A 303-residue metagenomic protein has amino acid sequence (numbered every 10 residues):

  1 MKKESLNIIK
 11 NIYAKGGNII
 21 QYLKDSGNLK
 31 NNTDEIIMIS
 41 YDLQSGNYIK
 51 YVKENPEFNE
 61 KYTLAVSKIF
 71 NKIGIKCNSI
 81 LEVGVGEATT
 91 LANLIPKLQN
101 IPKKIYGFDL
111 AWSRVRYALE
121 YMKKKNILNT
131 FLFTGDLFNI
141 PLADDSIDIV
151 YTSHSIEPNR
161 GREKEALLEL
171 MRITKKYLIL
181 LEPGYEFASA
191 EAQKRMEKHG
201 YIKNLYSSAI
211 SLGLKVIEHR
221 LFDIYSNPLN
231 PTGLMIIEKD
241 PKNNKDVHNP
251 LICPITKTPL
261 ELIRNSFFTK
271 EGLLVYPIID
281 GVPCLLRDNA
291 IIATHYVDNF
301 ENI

Functional and structural regions predicted by a protein language model:
M1-D34, N249-I303: N-terminal auxiliary segments of SAM/dcSAM-dependent transferases
L43-K61: Class I SAM-dependent methyltransferase Rossmann-like catalytic core, especially the SAM/SAH-binding loop
E57-K76: Conserved alpha-helix/loop element of class I SAM-dependent methyltransferases that forms part of the SAM/SAH-binding
E87-F138: Class I SAM-dependent methyltransferase SAM/SAH-binding core
Y151: A conserved beta-strand element that flanks and buttresses the S-adenosyl-L-methionine
P158-E169: A short, conserved alpha-helix within the catalytic core of class I
K175-Y185: Conserved beta-strand signature within the Rossmann-like core of class I S-adenosyl-L-methionine
M196-K215: Short alpha-helix
